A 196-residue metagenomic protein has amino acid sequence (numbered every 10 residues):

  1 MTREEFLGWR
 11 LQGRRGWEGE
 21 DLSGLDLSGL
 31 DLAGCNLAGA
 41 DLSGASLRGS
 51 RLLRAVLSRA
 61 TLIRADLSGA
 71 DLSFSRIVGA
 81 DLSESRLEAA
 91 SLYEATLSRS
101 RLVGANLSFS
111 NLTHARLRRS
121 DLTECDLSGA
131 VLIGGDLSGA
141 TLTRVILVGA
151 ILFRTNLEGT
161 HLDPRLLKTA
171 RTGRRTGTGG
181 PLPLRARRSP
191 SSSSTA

Functional and structural regions predicted by a protein language model:
M1-A196: Tandem repeat scaffolds
